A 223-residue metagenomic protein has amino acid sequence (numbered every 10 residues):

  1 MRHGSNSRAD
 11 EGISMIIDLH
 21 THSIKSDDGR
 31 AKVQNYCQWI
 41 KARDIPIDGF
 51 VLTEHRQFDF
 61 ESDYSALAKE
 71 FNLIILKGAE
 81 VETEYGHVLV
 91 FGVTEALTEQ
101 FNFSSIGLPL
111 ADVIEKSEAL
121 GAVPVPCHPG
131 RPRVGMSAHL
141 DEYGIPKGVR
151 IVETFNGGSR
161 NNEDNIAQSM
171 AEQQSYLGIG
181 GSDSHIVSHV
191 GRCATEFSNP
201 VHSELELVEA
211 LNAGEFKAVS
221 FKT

Functional and structural regions predicted by a protein language model:
R2-L19, S23, D27-G29, V33-W39 (+5 more regions): Charged catalytic cores and adjacent phosphate/nucleic-acid-binding surfaces used for phosphate/nucleic-acid chemistry
W39-Q57, V123-V125: Divalent metal-dependent hydrolysis catalytic cores, especially in the metallo-beta-lactamase
H55, C127-G130, S184: Short, well-ordered beta-to-alpha junction loops that form the rim of enzyme active sites and present histidine/acidic
D59-S62, L108-A111: Active-site-adjacent beta->alpha loops and helix N-cap segments on the catalytic face of soluble alpha/beta enzymes
A68: Acidic donor-binding segment of Leloir-type glycosyltransferases
L73-E80: Glycine-rich, aromatic-flanked loop segments that form ligand/cofactor-binding clefts across common enzyme folds
I114-E118, A122, P126: Core dinuclear metal-dependent hydrolase active-site scaffold
